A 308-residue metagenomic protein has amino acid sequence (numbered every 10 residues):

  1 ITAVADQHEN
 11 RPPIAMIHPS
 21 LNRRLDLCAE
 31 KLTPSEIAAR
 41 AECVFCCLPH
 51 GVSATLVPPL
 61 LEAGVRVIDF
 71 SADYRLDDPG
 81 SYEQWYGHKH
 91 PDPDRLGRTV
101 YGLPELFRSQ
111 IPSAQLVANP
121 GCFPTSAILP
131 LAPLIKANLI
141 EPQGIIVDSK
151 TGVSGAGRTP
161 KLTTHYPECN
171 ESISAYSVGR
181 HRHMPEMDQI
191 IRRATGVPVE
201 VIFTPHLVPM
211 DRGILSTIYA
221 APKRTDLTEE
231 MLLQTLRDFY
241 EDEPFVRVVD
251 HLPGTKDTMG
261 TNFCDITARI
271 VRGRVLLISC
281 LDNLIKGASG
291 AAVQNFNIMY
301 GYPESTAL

Functional and structural regions predicted by a protein language model:
I1-E171, Y176-V178, R269-V271: N-terminal Rossmann-like NAD(P) cofactor-binding subdomain of oxidoreductases, focused on the glycine-rich
E62, Q110, A194-V199, K223-M231: Short, glycine- and charge-enriched coil/turn segments that flank and shape catalytic ligand pockets
R98, C122-L129, V178-E186, L227 (+4 more regions): Conserved active-site and cofactor/substrate-binding residues in soluble primary-metabolism enzymes
L129-P133, E186-I190, T235, A291 (+1 more regions): Alpha-helical scaffold segments in soluble metabolic enzymes
T159-A175, R182-V208: Anionic-ligand binding region
H181, Q189-G196, L227-D238: Glycine-/charge-enriched secondary-structure boundary and capping motifs
S216-L308: C-terminal active-site/capping subdomain that shapes the small-molecule cofactor and substrate pocket of enzyme
